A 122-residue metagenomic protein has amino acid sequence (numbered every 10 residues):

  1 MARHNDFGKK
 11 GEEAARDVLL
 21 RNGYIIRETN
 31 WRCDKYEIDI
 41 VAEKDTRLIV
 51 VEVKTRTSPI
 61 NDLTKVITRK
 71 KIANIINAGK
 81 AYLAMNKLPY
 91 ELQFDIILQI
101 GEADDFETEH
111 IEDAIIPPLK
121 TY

Functional and structural regions predicted by a protein language model:
M1-T29: Acidic-basic catalytic patches of nuclease active cores, encompassing PD-(D/E)XK and other metal-cofactor nuclease
W31-C33, T55, L98: Short, glycine/acidic-enriched loop or turn micro-motifs at the edges of active sites
C33-Y36, D104: Short acidic/glycine-enriched loop/turn segments that link adjacent beta-strands
K35, L48-V50, E91, T108: Structural motif
I38-P59, I75: Conserved catalytic cores of phosphodiester-cleaving nucleases, focusing on short active-site segments
R56-N77, A81: Mg2+/Mn2+-dependent nuclease catalytic core
M85-Y122: Domain-level recognition of nuclease-like catalytic cores that cleave nucleotide substrates
